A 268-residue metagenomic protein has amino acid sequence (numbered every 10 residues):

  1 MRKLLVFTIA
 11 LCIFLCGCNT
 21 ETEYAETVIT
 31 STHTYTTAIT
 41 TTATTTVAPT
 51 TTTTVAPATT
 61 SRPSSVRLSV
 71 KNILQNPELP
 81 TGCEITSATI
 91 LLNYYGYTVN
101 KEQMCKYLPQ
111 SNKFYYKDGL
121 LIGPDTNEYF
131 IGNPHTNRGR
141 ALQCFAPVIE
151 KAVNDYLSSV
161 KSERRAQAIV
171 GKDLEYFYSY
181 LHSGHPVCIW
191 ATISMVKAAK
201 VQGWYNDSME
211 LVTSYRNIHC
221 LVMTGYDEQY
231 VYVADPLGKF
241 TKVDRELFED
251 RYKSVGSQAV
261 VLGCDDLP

Functional and structural regions predicted by a protein language model:
M1-T22: Sec-dependent N-terminal signal peptides of Gram-positive bacterial secreted proteins and lipoproteins
C18-K151, I193-M195, K200-S214, P268: Active-site-adjacent structural segments surrounding the nucleophilic cysteine of cysteine proteases and isopeptidases
S87, V170, A191-M195, G225-D227 (+1 more regions): A mature extracytoplasmic/lumenal domain signature
Y97, Q103-Y116, V160-A166, V170 (+2 more regions): Cysteine-dependent hydrolase recognition
H135-E175, S179-S183: Mid-length scaffold segments of soluble, non-membrane domains
V160-R164, H182-C188, D227-Q229, S257-Q258: Loop/turn elements at helix/coil->beta-strand transitions in domains of secreted/extracellular proteins
S179-V187, A191-A199: Short, solvent-exposed, low-complexity loop/linker segments
G203-Y215, L221-P268: Noncatalytic regulatory segments and standalone regulatory/sensor domains
